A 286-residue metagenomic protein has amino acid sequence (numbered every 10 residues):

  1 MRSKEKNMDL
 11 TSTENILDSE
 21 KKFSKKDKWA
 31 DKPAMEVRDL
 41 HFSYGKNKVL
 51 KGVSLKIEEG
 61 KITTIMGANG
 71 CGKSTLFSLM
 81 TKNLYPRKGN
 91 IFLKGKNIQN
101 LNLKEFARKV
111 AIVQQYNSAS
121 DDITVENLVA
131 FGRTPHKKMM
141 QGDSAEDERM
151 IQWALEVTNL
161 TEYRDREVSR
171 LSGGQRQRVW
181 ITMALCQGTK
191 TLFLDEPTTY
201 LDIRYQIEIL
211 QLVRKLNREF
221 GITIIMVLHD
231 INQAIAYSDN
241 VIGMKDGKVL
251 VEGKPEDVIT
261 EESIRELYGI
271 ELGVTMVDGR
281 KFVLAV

Functional and structural regions predicted by a protein language model:
R2-E5, L10-S12, L267-V286: ABC ATPase nucleotide-binding domains
M35-V37, L50: Conserved structural motif at the start of ABC-family nucleotide-binding domains
M66-A68: The feature captures the beta-strand-to-loop junction immediately N-terminal to the Walker
T81: Helix-to-loop junction immediately C-terminal to a conserved catalytic motif
G89-N97, F106: Conserved ABC transporter NBD signature motif
E167-L171, Q175: Conserved ABC ATPase signature
L192-E196: Catalytic Walker B motif of ABC-type/P-loop ATPase nucleotide-binding domains
